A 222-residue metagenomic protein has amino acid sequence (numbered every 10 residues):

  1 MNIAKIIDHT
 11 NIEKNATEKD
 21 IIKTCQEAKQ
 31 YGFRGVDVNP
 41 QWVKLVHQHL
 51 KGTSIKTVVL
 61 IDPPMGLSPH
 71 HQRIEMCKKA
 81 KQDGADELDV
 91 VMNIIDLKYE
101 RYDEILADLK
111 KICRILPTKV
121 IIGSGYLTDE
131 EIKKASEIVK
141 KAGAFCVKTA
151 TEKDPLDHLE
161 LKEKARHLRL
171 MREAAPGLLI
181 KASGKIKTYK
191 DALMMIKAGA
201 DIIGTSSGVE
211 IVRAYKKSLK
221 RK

Functional and structural regions predicted by a protein language model:
M1-Q82, K134, I138-K140: Conserved N-terminal beta1-alpha1 strand-loop-helix module at the mouth
A4-I6, G35, S54-V58, D86-D89 (+4 more regions): Structural preference for beta-strand elements that scaffold enzyme active sites
T10, E27, Y31, D83 (+5 more regions): Change "in soluble alpha/beta enzymes" to "in soluble alpha/beta proteins
I21, C25, V43-K44, C77-K78 (+6 more regions): Generic structural signal for well-ordered alpha-helices, preferentially at hydrophobic/aromatic core positions
P40-M65, Y102-L127, K141, L159-G184 (+1 more regions): Alpha-helix-loop-beta-strand connector modules within alpha/beta enzyme cores
H47, S68-Q82, L127-I138, R172-I180 (+1 more regions): Catalytic cores of alpha/beta
V59-P64, Q82-L97, A142-L159, K185-I186 (+1 more regions): Glycine-rich phosphate-binding active-site loops on the catalytic face of alpha/beta enzymes
Q72, C77-K78, D83, E87-L156: Conserved anion-binding
